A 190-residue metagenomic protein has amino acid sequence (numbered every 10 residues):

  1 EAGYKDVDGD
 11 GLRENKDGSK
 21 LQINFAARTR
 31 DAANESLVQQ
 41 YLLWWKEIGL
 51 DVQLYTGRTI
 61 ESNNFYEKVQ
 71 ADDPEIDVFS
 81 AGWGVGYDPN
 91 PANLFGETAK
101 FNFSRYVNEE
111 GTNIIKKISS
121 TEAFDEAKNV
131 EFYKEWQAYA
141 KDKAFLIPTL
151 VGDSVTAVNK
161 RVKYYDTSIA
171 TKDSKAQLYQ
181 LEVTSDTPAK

Functional and structural regions predicted by a protein language model:
E1, A33-L43, E67-K190: Detector for C-terminal structural segments
Y4-G82: Ligand/substrate-recognition segments at binding pockets and active sites
